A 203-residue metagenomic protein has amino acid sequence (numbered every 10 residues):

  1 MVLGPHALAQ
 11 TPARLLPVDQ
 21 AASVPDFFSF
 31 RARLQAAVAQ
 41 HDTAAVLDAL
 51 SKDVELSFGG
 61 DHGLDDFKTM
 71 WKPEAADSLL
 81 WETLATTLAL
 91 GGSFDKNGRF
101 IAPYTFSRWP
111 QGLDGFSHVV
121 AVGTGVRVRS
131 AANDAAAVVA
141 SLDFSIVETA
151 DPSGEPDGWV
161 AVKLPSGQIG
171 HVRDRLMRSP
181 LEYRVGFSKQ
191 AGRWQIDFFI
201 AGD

Functional and structural regions predicted by a protein language model:
G4-H6: N-terminal signal peptide c-region/cleavage motif recognized by signal peptidases
A9-A36, D48: Short, low-complexity N-terminal intrinsically disordered segments enriched in polar/charged residues
D42-D53: Short, well-ordered alpha-helical segments enriched in acidic and aromatic residues
L56-H62: A short gly/proline-enriched turn/hairpin at secondary-structure junctions
L64-Q111: Terminal, intrinsically disordered low-complexity segments enriched in charged/polar and proline residues
N97-R127, S141, P152-P156, R178-D203: SH3-family beta-barrel domains
A131-V138: Short alpha-helix capping/helix-loop boundary micro-motifs
V138-R178: SH3/SH3-like beta-barrel superfamily modules
